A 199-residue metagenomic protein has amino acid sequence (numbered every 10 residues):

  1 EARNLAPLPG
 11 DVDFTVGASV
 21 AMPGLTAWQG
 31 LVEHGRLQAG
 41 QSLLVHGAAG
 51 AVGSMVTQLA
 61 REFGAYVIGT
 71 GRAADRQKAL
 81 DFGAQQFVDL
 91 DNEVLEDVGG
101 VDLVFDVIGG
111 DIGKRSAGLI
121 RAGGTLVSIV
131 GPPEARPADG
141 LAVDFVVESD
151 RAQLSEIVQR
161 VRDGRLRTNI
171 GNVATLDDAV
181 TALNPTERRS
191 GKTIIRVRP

Functional and structural regions predicted by a protein language model:
E1-P199: Terminal helix/beta-alpha structural elements that buttress the NAD(P)+-binding lobe
